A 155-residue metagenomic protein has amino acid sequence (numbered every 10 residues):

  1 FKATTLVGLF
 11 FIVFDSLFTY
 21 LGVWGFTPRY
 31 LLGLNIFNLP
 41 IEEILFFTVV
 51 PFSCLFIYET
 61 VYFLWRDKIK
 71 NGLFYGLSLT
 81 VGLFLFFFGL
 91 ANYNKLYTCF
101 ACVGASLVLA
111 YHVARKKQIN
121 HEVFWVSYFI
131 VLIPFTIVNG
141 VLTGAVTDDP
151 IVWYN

Functional and structural regions predicted by a protein language model:
F1, Y62-G72, A114-V123: Membrane-interface helix-boundary motifs at transmembrane edges
A3-L21: A generic, lipid-embedded transmembrane alpha helix
S16-W24, R29, F63-L64: Transmembrane alpha-helix boundary signature
L31-F46, N155: Short aromatic-rich membrane-water interface segments that cap or initiate transmembrane helices in multi-pass membrane
N38, F86-Y97, A114-Q118: Membrane-interface helix caps and helix-loop-helix hairpins in membrane proteins
I44-E59, V103-L109: Hydrophobic cores of alpha-helical transmembrane segments in multi-pass inner/ER membrane proteins, independent
S78-F88, G104-Y111: Hydrophobic, membrane-inserted alpha-helices
Y97-V113, Q118-A145: Alpha-helical membrane segments in multi-pass integral membrane proteins
